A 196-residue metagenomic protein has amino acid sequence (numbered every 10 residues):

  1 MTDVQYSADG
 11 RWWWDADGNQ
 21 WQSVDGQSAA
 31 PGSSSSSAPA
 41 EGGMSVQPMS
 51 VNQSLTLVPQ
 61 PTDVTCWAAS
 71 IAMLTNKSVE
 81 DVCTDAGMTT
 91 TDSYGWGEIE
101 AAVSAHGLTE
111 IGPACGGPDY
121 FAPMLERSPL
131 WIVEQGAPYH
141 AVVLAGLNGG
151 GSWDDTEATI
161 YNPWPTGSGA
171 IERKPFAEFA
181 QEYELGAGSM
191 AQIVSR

Functional and structural regions predicted by a protein language model:
M1, W21, G43, E157 (+1 more regions): Low-complexity, intrinsically disordered short peptide segments enriched in small/polar/basic residues
M1-S37: Signature of WW domains and closely related Tyr/Trp-rich beta-sheet microdomains in eukaryotic regulatory proteins
W13, W21, Q60, W67 (+2 more regions): Tryptophan-centered motif/residue detector
S36-P39, L74: Long, low-complexity, Gly/Thr
G43-T91: Active-site nucleophile-adjacent alpha helix/oxyanion-hole segment immediately C-terminal to the catalytic cysteine
T75-R196: Conserved active-site-adjacent core of cysteine acyl-enzyme catalytic domains
